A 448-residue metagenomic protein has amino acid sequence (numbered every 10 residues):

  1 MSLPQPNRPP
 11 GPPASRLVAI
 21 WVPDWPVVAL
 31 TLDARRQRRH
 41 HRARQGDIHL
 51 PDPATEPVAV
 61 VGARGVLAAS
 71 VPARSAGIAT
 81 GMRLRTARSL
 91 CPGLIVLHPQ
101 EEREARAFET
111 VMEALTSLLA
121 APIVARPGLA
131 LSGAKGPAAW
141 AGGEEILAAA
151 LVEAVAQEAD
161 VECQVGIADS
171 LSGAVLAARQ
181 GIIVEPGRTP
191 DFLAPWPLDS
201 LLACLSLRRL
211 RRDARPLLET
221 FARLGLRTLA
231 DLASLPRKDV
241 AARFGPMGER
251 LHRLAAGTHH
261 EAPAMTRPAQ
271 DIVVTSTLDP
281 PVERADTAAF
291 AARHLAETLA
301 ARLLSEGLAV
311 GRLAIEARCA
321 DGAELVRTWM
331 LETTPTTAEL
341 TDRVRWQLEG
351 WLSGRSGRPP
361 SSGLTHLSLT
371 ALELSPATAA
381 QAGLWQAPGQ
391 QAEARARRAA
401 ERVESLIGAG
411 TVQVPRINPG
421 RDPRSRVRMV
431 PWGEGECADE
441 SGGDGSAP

Functional and structural regions predicted by a protein language model:
M1-L131, G136-A138, E145-I146, A150-E153: Residues that scaffold, gate, or flank divalent-cation-dependent active/transport sites
A76-I78, T189-S234: Amphipathic, charged-and-aliphatic alpha-helical interface segments that function as noncatalytic docking
A87, G128, V165, L232 (+4 more regions): A residue-level signal for conserved active-site and pocket-lining positions in enzyme catalytic cores
G93-L94, L218-L364, T378-A382: DNA-contacting surface of Y-family translesion DNA polymerases
A125-L129, A168-L171, V310-R312, S362-L364: Short Gly/Ser/Thr- and Asp/Glu-enriched loop/turn motifs at secondary-structure junctions
P127-S132, L171, P216, L235: Short, conserved phosphate-binding/catalytic loop or strand-edge motifs used in phosphoryl-/nucleotidyl-transfer
E145-V184, G248-L254, G363, V412: Structured, non-catalytic alpha/beta "coupling" segments that mediate domain-domain communication and provide generic
R345-G354, P359-P448: Acidic, metal-coordinating catalytic segment for phosphate/diphosphate chemistry, firing primarily on the Nudix
